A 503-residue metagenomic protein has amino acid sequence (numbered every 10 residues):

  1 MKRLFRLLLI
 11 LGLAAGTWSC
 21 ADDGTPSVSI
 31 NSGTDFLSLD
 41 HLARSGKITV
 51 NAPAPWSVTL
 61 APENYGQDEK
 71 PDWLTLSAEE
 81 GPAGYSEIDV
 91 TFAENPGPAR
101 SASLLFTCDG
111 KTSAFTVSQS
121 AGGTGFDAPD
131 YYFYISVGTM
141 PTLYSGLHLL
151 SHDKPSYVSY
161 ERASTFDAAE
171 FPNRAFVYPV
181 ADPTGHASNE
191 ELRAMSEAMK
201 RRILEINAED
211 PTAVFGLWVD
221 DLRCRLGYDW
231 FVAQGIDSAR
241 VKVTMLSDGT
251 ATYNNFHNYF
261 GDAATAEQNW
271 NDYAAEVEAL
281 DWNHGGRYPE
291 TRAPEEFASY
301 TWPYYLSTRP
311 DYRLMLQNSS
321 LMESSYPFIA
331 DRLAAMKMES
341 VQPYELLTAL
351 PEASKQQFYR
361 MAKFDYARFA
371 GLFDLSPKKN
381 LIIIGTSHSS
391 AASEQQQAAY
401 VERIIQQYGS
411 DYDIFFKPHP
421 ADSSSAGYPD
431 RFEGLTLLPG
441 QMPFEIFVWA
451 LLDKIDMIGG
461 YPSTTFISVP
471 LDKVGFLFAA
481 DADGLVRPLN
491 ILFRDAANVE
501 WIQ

Functional and structural regions predicted by a protein language model:
L13-S38, D109-F126: Bacterial Sec-dependent N-terminal signal peptides
A21-P26, G33-N64: Solvent-exposed, low-complexity, repeat-rich "mucin-like" stalks and linkers
P53-D89: Surface-exposed binding patches on compact interaction domains or structured appendages
I88, P98-G110: A short beta-strand micro-motif common to beta-rich folds, especially ectodomain repeats
Y131-E170, R174-R309, T464-I467: Active-site and donor-binding regions of nucleotide-sugar-utilizing enzymes
L192-R201, S423-P470, L489-F493: Donor nucleotide-activated moiety binding/catalytic core segment of transferases that use nucleotide-activated donors
D272-I382: A nucleotide-sugar donor-handling region in carbohydrate enzymes
Q356-G371, L381-D422: Conserved catalytic-core segment of nucleotide-activated headgroup transferases in glycan assembly
